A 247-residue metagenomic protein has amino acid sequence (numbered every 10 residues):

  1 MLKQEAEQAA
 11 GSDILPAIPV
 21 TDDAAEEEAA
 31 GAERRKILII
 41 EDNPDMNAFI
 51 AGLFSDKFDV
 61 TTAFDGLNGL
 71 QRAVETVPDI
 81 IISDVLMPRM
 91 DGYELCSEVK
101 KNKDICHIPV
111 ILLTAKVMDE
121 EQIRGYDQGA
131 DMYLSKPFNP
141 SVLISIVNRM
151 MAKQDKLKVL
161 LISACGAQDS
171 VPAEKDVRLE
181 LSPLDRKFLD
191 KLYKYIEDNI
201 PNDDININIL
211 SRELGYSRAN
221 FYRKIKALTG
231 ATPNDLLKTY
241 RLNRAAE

Functional and structural regions predicted by a protein language model:
A48-G52: Charged docking surfaces used in two-component/phosphorelay signaling
T62-I80: Acidic, metal-coordinating helix/loop segments flanking the phosphotransfer/catalytic sites of two-component signaling
M87: Receiver (REC) domain active-site loop signature in two-component systems and cognate sites in sensor histidine kinases
F138-V147, V159: C-terminal output helix
A227-E247: Terminal helix-turn-helix DNA-binding modules in bacterial transcription factors
